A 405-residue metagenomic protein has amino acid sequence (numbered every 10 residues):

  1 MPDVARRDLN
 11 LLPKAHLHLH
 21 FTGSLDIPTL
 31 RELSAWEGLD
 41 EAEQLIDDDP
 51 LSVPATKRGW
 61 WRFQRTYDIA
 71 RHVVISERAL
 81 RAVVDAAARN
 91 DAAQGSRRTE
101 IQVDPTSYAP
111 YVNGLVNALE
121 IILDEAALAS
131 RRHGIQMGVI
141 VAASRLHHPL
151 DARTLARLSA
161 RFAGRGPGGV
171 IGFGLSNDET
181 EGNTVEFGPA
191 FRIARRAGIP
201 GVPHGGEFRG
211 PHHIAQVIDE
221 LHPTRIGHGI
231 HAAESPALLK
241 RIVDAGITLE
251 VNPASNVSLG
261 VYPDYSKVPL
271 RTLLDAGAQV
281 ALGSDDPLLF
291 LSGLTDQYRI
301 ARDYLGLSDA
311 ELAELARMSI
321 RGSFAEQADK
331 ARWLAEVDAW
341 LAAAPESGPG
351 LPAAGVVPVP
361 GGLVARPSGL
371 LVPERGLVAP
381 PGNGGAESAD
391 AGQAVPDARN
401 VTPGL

Functional and structural regions predicted by a protein language model:
M1-I199, F208-H213, E220-R225, H231-L377 (+1 more regions): Metal-cofactor-binding active-site regions of metalloenzymes
A379, A386-A389: Short linear motifs in low-complexity or flexible loops
G382-G385, R399: Intrinsically disordered, low-complexity Ser/Thr/Pro-rich tracts
